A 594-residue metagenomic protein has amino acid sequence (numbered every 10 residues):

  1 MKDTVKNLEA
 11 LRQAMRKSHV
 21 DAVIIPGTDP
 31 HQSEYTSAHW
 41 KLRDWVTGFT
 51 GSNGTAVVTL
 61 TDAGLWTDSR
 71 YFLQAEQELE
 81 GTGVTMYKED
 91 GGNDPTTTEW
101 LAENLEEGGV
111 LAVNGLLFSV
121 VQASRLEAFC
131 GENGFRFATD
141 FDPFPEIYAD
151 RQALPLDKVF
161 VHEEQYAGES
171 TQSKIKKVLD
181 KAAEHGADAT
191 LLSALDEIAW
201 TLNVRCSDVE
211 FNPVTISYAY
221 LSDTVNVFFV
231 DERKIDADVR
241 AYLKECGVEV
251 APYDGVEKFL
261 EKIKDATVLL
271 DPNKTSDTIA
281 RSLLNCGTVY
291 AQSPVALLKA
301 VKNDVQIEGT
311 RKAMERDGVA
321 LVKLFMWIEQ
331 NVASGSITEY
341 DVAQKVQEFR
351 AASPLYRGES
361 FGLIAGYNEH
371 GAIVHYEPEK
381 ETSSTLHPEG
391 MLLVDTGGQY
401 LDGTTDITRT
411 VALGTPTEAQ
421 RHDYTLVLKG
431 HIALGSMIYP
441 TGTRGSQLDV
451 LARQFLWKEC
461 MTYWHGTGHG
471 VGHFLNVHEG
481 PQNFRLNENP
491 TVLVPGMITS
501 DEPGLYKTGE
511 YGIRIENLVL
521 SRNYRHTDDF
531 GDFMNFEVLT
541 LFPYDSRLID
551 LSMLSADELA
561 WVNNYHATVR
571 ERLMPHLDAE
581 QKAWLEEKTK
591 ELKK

Functional and structural regions predicted by a protein language model:
M1-K594: Active-site neighborhoods and metal-handling regions in enzymes and metal-associated proteins
